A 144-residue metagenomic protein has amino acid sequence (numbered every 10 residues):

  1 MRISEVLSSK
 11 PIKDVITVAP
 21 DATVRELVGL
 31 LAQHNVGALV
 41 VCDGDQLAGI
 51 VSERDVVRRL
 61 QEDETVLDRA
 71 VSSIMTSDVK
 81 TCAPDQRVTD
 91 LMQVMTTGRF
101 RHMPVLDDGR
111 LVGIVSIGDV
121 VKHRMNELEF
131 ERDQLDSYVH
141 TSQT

Functional and structural regions predicted by a protein language model:
M1-K13, S52-T81, Q86-T96, I117-T144: Tandem CBS (Bateman) regulatory domains
R2-I3, V28, D45-L47, V66-L67 (+2 more regions): Short, flexible segments with low predicted structural confidence
I16-N35, V41-C42, T81-R99, L106: The conserved cystathionine-beta-synthase
D21-Q33, E62-I74, G109: Short, charge-rich amphipathic segments
L31-H34, L39-D55, M95, M103-V120: A glycine-centered beta-loop-beta connector
